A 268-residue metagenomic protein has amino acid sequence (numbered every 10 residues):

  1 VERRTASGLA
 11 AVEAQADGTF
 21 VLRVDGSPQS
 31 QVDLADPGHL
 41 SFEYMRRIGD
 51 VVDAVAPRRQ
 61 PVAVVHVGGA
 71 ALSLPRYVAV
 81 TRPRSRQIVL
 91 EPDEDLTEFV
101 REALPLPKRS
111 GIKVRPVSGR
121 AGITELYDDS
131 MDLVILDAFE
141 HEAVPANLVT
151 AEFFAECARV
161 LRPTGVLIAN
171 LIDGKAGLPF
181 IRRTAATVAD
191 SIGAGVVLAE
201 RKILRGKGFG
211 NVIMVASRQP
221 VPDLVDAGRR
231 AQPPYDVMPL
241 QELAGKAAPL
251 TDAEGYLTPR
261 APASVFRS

Functional and structural regions predicted by a protein language model:
V1-Q15, Q29-A35, R205-S268: SAM/dcSAM-binding transferase cores
E2-R4, A16, A35-P163, A176-P179: The AdoMet/dcAdoMet-binding core of the Class I SAM-like
E13, K113-R115, V196-L198: General small-molecule cofactor/ligand-binding pocket signal
F20-V24: Short polybasic amphipathic segments
S27-Q31, F139-E142, L167, G174: A short, flexible beta-alpha/helix-coil linker loop
R84-R86, R109-G111, T164, I192-A194 (+2 more regions): A generic structural signal for alpha->beta connector loops
L148, D173-I181, T187, S191 (+3 more regions): Alpha-helical subdomain
A155-P222: C-terminal substrate-binding/active-site "lid" region of AdoMet-derived donor-dependent transferases
